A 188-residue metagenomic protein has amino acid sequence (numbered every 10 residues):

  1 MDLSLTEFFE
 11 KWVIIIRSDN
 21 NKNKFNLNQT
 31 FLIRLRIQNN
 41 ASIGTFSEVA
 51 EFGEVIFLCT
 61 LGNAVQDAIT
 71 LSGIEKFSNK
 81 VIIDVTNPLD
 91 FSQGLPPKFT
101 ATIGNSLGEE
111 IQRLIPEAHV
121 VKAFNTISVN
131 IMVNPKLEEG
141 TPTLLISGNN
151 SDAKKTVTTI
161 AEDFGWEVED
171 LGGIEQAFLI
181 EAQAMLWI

Functional and structural regions predicted by a protein language model:
M1-R34: NAD(P)+-binding Rossmann beta1-loop-alpha1 motif at the extreme N-terminus of oxidoreductases
T6, A68-S72, G94-L95, N134 (+1 more regions): Short amphipathic alpha-helical segments
R36-V81, N87-G94: Rossmann-like NAD(P)-binding element
L61-A64, T126-S128, N150-D152: Short beta->alpha connector loops
S78-V81, V85-K136: Rossmann-fold NAD(P)-binding glycine/threonine-rich loop
R113-V120, E138-A177, E181-L186: Internal alpha-helical scaffold of NAD(P)-dependent oxidoreductase catalytic cores
